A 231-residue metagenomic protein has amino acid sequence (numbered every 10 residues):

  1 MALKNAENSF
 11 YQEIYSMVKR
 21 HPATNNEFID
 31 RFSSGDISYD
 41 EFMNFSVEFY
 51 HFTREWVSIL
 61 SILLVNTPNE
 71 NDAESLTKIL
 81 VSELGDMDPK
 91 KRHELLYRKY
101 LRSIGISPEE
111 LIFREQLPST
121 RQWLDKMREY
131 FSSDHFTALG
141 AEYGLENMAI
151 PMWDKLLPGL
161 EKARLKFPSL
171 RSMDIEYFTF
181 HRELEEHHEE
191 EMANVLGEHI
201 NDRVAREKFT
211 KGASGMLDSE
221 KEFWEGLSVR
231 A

Functional and structural regions predicted by a protein language model:
A2-A231: Non-heme di-metal
